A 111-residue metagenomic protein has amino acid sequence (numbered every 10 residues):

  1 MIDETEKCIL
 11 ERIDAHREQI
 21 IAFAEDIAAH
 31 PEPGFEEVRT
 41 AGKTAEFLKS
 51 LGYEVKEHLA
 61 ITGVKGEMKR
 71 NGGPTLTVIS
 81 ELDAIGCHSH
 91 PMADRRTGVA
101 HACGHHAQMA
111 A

Functional and structural regions predicted by a protein language model:
I2-A102, H106-A110: Acidic/His- and Gly-rich active-site-bordering loop/insert found across diverse amide/peptide-bond hydrolases
